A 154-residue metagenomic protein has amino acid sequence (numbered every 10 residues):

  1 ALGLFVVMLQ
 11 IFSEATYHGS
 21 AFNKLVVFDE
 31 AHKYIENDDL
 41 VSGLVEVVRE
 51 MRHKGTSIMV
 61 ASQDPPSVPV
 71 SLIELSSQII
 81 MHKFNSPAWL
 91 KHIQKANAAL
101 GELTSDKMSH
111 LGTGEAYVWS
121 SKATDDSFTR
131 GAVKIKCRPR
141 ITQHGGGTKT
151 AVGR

Functional and structural regions predicted by a protein language model:
A1-L103: Conserved P-loop NTPase motor cores
L2-L4, I73, Q94-A96, M108 (+2 more regions): Surface-exposed beta-strand edges and their flanking turn/coil or helix-capping segments
L4, V27, S57-I58, K107 (+3 more regions): RecA-like P-loop NTPase motor core of helicase/translocase proteins
E36, V70, L75, S86 (+4 more regions): Generic structural "secondary-structure junction" signal
L100-T113: Conserved C-terminal "switch" segment of AAA+ ATPases
T113-R154: Conserved P-loop NTPase motor module
